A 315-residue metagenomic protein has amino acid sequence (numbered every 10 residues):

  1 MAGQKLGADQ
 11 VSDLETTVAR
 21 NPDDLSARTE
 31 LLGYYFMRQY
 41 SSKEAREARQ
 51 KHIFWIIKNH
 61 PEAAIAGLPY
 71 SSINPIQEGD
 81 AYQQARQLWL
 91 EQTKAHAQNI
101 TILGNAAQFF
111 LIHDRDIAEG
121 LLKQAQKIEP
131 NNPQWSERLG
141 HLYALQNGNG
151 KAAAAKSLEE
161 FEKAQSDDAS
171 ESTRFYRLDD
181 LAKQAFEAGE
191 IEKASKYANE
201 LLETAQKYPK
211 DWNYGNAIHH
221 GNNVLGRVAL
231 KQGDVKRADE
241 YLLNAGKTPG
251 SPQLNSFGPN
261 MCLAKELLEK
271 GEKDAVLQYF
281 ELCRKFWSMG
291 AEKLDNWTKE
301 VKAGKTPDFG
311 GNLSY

Functional and structural regions predicted by a protein language model:
M1-K51, N59-L68: N-terminal leader/linker segments that initiate helical-solenoid repeat arrays
A2-S12, S42-K51, P75-Q87, F110-E119 (+3 more regions): Helix-turn-helix repeat elements of alpha-solenoid scaffolds
Q4-G7, F36-K43, S71-G79, A107-D116 (+8 more regions): Short coil/turn linking the two alpha-helices of tandem helical-hairpin repeats
E15-S26, I53-Y70, E78, L88-N99 (+4 more regions): Flexible helix-coil transition and linker loops at the boundaries of alpha-helical arrays
S26, T101, Y176, I218-H220 (+2 more regions): Residue register of alpha-helical TPR repeats
E30, N105, R138, D180 (+3 more regions): "A position-specific structural signal for the A-helix of alpha-solenoid helical repeats
R49-P61, L242-G250, L268, K273-M289: TPR/TPR-like (Sel1-like) alpha-helical repeat modules
K270-Y315: Terminal, low-structured helical/coil segments at or just beyond the last alpha-helical repeat
